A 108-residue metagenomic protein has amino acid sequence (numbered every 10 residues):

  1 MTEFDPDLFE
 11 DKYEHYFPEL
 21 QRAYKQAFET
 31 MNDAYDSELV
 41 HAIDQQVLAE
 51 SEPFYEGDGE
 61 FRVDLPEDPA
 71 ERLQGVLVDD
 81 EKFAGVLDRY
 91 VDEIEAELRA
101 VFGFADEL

Functional and structural regions predicted by a protein language model:
M1-L108: Acidic, polar-rich N-terminal leader regions of halophilic archaeal proteins
